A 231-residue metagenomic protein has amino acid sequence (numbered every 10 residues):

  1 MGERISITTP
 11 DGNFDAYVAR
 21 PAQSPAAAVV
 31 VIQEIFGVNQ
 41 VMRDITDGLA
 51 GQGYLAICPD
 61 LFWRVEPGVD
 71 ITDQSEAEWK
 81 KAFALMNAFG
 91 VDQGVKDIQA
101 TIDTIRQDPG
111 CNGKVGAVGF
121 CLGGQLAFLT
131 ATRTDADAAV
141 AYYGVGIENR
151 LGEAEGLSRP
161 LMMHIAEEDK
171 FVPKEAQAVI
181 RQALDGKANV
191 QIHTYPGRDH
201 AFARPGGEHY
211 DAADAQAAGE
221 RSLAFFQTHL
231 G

Functional and structural regions predicted by a protein language model:
M1-G231: N-terminal cap/leader regions of alpha/beta-hydrolase-fold enzymes, predominantly small-molecule hydrolases
